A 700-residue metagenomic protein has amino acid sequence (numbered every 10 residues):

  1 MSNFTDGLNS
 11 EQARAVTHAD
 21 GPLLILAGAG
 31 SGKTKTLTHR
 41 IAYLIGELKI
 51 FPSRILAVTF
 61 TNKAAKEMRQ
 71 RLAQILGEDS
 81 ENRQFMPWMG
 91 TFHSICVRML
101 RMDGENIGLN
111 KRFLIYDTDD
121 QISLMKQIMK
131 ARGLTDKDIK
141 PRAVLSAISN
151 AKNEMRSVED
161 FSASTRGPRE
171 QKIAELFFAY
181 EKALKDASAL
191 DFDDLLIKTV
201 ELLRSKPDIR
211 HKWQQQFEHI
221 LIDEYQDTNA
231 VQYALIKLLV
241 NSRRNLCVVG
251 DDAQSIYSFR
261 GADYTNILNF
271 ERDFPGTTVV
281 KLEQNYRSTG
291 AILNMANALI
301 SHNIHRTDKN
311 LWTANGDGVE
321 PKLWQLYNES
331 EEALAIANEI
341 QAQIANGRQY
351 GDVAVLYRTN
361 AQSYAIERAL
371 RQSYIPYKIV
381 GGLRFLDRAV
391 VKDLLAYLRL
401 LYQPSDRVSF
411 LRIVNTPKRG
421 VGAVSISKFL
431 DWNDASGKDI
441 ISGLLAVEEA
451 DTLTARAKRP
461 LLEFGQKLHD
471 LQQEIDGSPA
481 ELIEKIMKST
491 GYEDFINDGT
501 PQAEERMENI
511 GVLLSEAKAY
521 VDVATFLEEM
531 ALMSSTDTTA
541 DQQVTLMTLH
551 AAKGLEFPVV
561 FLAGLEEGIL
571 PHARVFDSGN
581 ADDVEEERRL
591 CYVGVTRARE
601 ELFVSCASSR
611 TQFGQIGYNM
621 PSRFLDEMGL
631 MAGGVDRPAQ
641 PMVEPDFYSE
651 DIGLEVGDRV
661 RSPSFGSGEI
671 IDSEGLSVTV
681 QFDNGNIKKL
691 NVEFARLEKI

Functional and structural regions predicted by a protein language model:
M1-K111, I115, A187, H211 (+2 more regions): P-loop NTPase Walker
G7-T17, G21-I25, T36, K49 (+7 more regions): Conserved helicase NTPase motor core
H18-A19, Q84-M86, G104-D194, F217 (+3 more regions): ATP-hydrolysis module of ASCE/P-loop NTPase motor domains, specifically the Walker B Asp-Glu catalytic pair
S31, Q226-H305, K309-A314, D431 (+2 more regions): Conserved helicase motor core of SF1/SF2 NTP-dependent helicases
S31-L37, P275-T278, E283-P376, R399-Q403 (+3 more regions): Helicase P-loop NTPase motor core
R166, Q349, S363-I375, R388 (+1 more regions): Conserved helicase C-terminal RecA-like lobe
L570-P571, T679-Q681, G685-L697: A short macromolecule-binding patch
G634-R661: Mixed-charge, Lys/Arg-rich low-complexity intrinsically disordered regions
